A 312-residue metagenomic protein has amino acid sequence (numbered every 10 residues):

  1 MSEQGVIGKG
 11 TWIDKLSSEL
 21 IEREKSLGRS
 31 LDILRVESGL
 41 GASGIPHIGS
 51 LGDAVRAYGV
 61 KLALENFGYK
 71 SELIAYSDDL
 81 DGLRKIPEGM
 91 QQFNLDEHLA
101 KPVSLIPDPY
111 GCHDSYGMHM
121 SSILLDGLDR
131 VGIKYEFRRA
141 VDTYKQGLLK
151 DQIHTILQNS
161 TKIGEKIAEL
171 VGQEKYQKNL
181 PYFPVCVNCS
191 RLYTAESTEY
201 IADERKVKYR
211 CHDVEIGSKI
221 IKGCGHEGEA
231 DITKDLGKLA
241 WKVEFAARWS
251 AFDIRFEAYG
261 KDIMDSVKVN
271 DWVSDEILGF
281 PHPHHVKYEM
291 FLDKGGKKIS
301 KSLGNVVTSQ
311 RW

Functional and structural regions predicted by a protein language model:
M1-G164, N270-W272: N-terminal Rossmann-like or analogous alpha/beta NTP/dinucleotide-binding catalytic cores that position adenine
K15, E22-G39, Q173, Q177-W312: Alpha-helical recognition segments enriched in aromatics with Gly/Pro capping that present substrate-recognition
A63-G68, A100-Y116, K162-K178, T194-R210 (+1 more regions): Short, surface-exposed, charge-dense and proline/glycine-enriched linear segments
S77-D79, V141-T143, E169, E199 (+1 more regions): Residue-level "edge-of-site" marker
G82-R84, L148, I167, S197-Y200 (+1 more regions): Generic domain-boundary/flexible-linker signal
K85, Q92-N94, K145, L170-Q177 (+2 more regions): Short, surface-exposed, charged/polar-biased interaction segments
D129-G132, K145-T194, V207-R210: Extended, charge-enriched helical/coil interaction regions that scaffold DNA-processing and chromosome-maintenance
